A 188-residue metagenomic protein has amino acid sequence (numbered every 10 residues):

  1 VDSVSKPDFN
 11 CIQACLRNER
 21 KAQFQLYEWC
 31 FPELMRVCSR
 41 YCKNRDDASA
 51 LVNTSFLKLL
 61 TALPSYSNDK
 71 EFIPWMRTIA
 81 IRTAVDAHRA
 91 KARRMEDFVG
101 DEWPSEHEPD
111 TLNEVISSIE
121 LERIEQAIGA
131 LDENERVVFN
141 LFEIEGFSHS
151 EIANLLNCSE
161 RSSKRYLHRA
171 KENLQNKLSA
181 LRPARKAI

Functional and structural regions predicted by a protein language model:
V4-S5, R94-S117, L121, S148: Internal acidic/polar
N10-A14, R123-L131: Short amphipathic alpha-helical boundary/capping segments
I12-R36, L60: A short, charge-rich alpha-helical start-of-domain segment used by transcription regulators
C15, L34, C38, A48-L59 (+4 more regions): Short, small-hydrophobic-rich alpha-helical interface motif
L16-R17, R40-K43, N53-E71, A90-A92: Sigma70-family region 2
P64-N68, T78-F98, S117: Arg/Lys-rich amphipathic alpha helix in sigma70-family domain 2
I81, V85, E135, L155-P183: DNA-recognition helix of helix-turn-helix
V138-F142: A short pre-motif secondary-structure segment
